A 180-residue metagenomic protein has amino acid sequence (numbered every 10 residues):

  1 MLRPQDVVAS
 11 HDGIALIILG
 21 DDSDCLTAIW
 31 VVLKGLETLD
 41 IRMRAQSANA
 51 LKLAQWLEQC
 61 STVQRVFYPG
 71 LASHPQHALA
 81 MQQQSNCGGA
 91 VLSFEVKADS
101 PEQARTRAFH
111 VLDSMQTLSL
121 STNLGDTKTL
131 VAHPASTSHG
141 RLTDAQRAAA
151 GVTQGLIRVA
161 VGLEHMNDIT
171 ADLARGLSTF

Functional and structural regions predicted by a protein language model:
M1-V91, E95-K128: Active-site C-terminal subdomain of aminotransferase-like
R42, T129-F180: PLP-dependent enzyme catalytic core of the Aspartate aminotransferase-like
